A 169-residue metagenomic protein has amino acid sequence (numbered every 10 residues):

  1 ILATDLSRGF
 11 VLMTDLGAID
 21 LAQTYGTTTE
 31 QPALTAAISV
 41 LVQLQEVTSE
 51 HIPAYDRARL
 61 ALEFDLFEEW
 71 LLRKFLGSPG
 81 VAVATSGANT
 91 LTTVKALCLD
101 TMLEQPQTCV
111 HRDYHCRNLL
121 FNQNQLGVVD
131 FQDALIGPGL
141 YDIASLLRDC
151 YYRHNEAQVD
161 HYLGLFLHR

Functional and structural regions predicted by a protein language model:
I1, L44, A96-Y141, C150-H154: Active-site acidic catalytic loop and adjacent metal/ATP-binding pocket of ATP-dependent phosphoryl transfer enzymes
I1-F10, G17, V81-T85, N89 (+2 more regions): Conserved NTP-binding catalytic cores of kinases and kinase-like/nucleotidyltransferase enzymes across multiple kinase
I1-L60, L66, R73-L76, E104: ATP-binding pocket architecture of kinase catalytic cores
L6, G17-A18, C116, D133-L135 (+1 more regions): Short, glycine/acidic-enriched loop or turn micro-motifs at the edges of active sites
Q31-I38, A88, T92, E156 (+1 more regions): Non-membrane alpha-helical structural segments and their capping/turn regions in soluble enzymes
Y55-C98, H161: Active-site catalytic-loop/activation-segment of kinase and kinase-like phosphoryl-transfer enzymes
R57-A61, C116, F121, L135-G137 (+2 more regions): Glycan-recognition and catalytic cores of secretory/periplasmic carbohydrate-active enzymes
D65-F75, G139-R169: Active-site activation/catalytic loop segments of kinase-like enzymes and analogous catalytic loops in related
